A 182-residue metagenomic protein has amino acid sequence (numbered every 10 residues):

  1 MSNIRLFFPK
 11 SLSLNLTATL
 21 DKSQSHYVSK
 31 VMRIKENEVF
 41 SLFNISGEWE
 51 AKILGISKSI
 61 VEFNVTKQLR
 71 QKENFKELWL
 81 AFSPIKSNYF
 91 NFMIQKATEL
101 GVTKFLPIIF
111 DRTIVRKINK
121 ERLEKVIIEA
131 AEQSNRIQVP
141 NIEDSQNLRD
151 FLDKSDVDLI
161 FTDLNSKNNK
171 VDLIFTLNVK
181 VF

Functional and structural regions predicted by a protein language model:
M1-Q71, E121: N-terminal positively charged helical leader segments and presequences
L16, R149-K154, V171-D172: Short, solvent-exposed polar/charged micro-motifs at secondary-structure junctions
A18-T19, F75-W79, N178-K180: Glycine/charged-rich beta-loop-alpha catalytic/anionic-binding loops adjacent to active sites
W49, I114, N168: Flexible, glycine-rich phosphate/dinucleotide-binding loops and adjacent beta-alpha linkers at cofactor/substrate
K52, F92, K117, V171-D172: Short glycine-/acidic-enriched loop or helix-start segments at secondary-structure transitions that form or flank
K72-I160: RNA substrate-binding interface of SAM-dependent RNA methyltransferases
T162-N169: Classical nucleotidyltransferase
V171-F182: A glycine-rich beta-strand to alpha-helix segment that forms a phosphate/ribose-binding loop at ligand/cofactor sites
